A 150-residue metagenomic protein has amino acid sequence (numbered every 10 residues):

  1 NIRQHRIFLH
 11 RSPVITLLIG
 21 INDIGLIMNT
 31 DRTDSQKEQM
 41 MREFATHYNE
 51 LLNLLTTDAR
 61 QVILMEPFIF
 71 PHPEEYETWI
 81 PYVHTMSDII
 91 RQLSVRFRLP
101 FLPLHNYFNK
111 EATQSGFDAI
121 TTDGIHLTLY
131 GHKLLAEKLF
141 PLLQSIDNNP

Functional and structural regions predicted by a protein language model:
N1-P150: Alpha-helical cap/lid subdomain in secreted, periplasmic, or secretory-pathway luminal O-acyl-processing enzymes
